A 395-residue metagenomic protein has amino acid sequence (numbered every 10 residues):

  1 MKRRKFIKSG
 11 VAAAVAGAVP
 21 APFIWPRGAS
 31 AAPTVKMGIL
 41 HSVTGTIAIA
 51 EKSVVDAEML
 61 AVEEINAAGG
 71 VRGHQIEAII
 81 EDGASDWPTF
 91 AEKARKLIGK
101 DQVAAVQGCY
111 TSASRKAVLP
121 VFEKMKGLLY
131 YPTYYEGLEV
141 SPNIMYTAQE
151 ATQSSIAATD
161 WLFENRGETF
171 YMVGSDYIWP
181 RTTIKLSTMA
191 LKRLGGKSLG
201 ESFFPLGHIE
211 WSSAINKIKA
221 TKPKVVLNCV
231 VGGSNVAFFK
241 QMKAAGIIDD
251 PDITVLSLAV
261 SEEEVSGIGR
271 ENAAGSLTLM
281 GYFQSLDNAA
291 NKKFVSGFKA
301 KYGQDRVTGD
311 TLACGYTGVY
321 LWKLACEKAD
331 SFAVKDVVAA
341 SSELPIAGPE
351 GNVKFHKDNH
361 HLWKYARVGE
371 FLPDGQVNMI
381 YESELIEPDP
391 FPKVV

Functional and structural regions predicted by a protein language model:
M1, F23-T46, A50-E51: C-terminal segment of N-terminal export signals and the immediately downstream linker at the start of the mature
K5-W25: N-terminal export signals
G38-A57, E81-P88, Y110, G174-R181 (+2 more regions): Extracytoplasmic "Venus flytrap"
I49-V54, V71-G137, T147, P205-W211: Beta-alpha junction/loop-to-helix N-cap segments that form part of ligand/metal-binding clefts
E92, E136-G137, P142-A245, S285-K293: Extracellular/periplasmic Venus flytrap/periplasmic-binding protein
L97, D101-C109, Y130-P132, Y171-G174 (+4 more regions): Periplasmic-binding protein-like
M242-Y316, D330-F332, E382-V395: Extracellular/periplasmic periplasmic-binding protein-like sensory domains
A300-L312, L321-I380, K393-V394: Segments of small-molecule ligand-sensing domains
